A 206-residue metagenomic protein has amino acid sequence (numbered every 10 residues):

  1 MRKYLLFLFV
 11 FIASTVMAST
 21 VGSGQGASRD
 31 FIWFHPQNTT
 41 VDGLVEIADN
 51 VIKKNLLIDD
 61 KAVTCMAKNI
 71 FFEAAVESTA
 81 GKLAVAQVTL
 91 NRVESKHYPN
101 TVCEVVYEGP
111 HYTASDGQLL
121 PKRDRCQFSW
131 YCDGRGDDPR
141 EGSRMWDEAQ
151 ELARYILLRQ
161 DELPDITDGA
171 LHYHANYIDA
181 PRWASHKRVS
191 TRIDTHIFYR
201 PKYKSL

Functional and structural regions predicted by a protein language model:
Y4-A13: Sec-dependent N-terminal signal peptides
S19-L206: Bacterial extracytoplasmic/cell-wall-associated proteins, especially those involved in peptidoglycan
